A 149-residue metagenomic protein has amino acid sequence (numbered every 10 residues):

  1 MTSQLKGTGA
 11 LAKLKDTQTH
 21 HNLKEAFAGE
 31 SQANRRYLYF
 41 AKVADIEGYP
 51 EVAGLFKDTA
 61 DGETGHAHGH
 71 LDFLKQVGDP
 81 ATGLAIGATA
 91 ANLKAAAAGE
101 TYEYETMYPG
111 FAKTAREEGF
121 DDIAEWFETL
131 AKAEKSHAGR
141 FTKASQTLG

Functional and structural regions predicted by a protein language model:
T2-G149: Non-heme di-metal
